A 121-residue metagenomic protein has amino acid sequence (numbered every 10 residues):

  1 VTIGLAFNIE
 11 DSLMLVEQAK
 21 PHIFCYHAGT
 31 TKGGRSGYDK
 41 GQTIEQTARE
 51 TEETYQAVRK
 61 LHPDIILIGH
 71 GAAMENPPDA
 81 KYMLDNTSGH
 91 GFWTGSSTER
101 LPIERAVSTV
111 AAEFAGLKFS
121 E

Functional and structural regions predicted by a protein language model:
V1, L15-Q18, H22, H27 (+1 more regions): Short hydrophobic alpha-helical module
V1-F7, Q42-L67, N86, A112-E121: Alpha-helix-loop-beta-strand connector modules within alpha/beta enzyme cores
T2-L5, F24-Y26, I65-G71, H90-T94: Hydrophobic faces of well-ordered beta-strands that scaffold small-molecule active sites in alpha/beta enzyme cores
I3, D39-Q42, L67-G71, T98 (+1 more regions): Conserved short-loop catalytic and cofactor-binding motifs
F7-I9, G29-T31, H70-E75, G95-E99: Active-site beta-loop-alpha junctions enriched in small/polar residues
I9-A19, A72-G89: Catalytic cores of alpha/beta
I9-M14, G33-A57, N76-D79, L101-A111: Active-site-adjacent beta->alpha loops and helix N-cap segments on the catalytic face of soluble alpha/beta enzymes
H22-Y38, D85-V110: Glycine-rich phosphate-binding active-site loops on the catalytic face of alpha/beta enzymes
